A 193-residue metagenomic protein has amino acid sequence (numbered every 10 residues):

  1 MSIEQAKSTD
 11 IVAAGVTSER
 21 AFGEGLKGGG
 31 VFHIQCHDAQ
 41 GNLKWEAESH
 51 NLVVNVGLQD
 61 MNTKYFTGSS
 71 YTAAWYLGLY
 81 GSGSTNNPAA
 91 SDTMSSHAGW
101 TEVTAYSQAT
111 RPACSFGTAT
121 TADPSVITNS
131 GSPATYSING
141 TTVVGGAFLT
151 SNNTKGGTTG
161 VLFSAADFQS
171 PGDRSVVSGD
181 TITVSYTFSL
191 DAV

Functional and structural regions predicted by a protein language model:
M1-G145, S151-V193: Small cysteine-rich, disulfide-bonded extracellular modules of the LU/uPAR three-finger superfamily and closely related
